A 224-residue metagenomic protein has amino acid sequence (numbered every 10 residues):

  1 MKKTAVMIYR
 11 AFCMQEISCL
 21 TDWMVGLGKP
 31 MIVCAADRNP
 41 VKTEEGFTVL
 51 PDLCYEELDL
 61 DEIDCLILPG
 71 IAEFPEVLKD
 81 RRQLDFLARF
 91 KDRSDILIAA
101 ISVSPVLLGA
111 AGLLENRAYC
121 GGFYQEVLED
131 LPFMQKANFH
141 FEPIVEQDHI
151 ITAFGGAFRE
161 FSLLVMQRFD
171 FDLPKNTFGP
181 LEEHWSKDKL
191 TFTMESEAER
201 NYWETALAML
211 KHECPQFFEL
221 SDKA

Functional and structural regions predicted by a protein language model:
K3-V6, A11-F12, V25-D37, F47 (+2 more regions): Active-site-adjacent pocket-lining segments in enzyme domains
F12-I17, K42: Short N-terminal binding/cap micro-motifs at the start of the first secondary-structure element
